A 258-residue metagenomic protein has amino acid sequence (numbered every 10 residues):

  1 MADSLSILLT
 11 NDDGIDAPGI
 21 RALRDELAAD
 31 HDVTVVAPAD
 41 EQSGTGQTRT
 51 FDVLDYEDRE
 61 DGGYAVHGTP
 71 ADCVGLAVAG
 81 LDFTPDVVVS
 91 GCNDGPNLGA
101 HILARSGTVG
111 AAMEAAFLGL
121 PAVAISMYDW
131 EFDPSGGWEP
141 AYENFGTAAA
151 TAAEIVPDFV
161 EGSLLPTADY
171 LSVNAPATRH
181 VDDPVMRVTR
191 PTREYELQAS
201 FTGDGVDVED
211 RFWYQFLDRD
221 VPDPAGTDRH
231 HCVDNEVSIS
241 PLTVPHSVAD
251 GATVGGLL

Functional and structural regions predicted by a protein language model:
A2, A17, R21-T84: A cross-family phosphate/adenosyl-ligand binding-site feature
T10-D16, I102-A104: Short, glycine-rich nucleotide/cofactor-binding loops
D32-T34, P121, E236: Residues at the starts of beta-strands that form the adenosine-phosphate
V36-A37, S90-N93, A124-S126, V173-N174 (+1 more regions): Short beta-strand segments
E41, T69-P70, N93-P96, T178 (+1 more regions): Short glycine-rich anion-binding loops that position phosphate/pyrophosphate groups of nucleotides and phosphorylated
D86-P134: Internal, conserved structured core segments that host functional sites
E139-L258: Electrostatically charged, flexible surface regions
